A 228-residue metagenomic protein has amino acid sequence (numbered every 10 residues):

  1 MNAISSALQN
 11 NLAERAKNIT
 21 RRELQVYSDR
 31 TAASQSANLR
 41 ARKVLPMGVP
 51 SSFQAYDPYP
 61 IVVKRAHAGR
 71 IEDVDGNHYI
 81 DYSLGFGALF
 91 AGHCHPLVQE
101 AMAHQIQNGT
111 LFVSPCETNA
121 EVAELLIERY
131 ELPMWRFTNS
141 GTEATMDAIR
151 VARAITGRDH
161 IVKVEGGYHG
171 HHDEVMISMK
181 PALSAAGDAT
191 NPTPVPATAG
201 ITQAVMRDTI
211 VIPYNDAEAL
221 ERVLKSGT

Functional and structural regions predicted by a protein language model:
M1-E131: N-terminal glycine-rich, Lys/His-bearing helix-loop that initiates the first secondary-structure elements of many
L97, E121-T228: PLP-dependent aspartate aminotransferase-fold enzymes
